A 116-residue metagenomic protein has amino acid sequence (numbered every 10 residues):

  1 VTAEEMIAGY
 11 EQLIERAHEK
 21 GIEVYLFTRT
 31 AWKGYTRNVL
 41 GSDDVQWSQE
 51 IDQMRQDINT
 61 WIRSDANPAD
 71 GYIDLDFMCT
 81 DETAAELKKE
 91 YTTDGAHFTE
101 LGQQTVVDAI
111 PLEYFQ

Functional and structural regions predicted by a protein language model:
V1-A8, A31-G34: Oxyanion-hole/transition-state-stabilizing segment in secreted/luminal serine hydrolases and related acyltransferases
E5-E19, D57-S64: Alpha-helical scaffolding segments of alpha/beta enzyme cores, especially the outer helices of TIM-barrel or partial
H18-Y25, N67-G71: Loop/turn elements at helix/coil->beta-strand transitions in domains of secreted/extracellular proteins
T30-Q116: Catalytic His-Asp segment of secreted/periplasmic serine-dependent ester chemistry enzymes
